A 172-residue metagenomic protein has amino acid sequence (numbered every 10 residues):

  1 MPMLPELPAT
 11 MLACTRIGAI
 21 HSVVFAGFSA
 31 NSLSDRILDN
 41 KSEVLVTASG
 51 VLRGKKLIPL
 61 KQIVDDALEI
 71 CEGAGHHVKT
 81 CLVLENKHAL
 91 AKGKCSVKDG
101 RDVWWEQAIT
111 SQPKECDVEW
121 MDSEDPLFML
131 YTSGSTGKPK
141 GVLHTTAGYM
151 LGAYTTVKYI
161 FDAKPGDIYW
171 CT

Functional and structural regions predicted by a protein language model:
M1, L130-S133: Active-site beta-alpha turn of Rossmann-fold NAD(P)-dependent dehydrogenases/reductases
P2-L12: Cytochrome P450 catalytic-core helices
L7, G54-L57, V142: Alpha-helix N-cap/helix-start motif
L12, R16-Q107: Structural core segment of the AMP-binding/adenylate-forming
A19-F28, I37-S49, L127-L130, G141-T172: AMP-binding/adenylate-forming
V51-L52, T136-K138: A short, flexible beta-alpha/helix-coil linker loop
K61-E69, P113, Y154-K158: Short, well-ordered amphipathic alpha-helices
K79-A89, S96-Y131, K138, G148 (+2 more regions): Conserved pre-ATP/AMP-binding loop-to-beta segment of ANL
